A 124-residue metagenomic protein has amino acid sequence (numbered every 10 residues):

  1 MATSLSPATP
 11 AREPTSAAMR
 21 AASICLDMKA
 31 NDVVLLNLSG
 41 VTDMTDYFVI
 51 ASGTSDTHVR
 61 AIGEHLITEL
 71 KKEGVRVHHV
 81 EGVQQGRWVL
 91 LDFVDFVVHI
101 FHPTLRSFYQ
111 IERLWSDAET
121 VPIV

Functional and structural regions predicted by a protein language model:
M1-M44, D56-V89, F101-L105, I111-V124: Polybasic/polar functional segments that serve as interface/processing modules
I50-G53: Short hydrophobic/aromatic beta-strand micro-patches that form the beta-sheet surface supporting nucleotide- or nucleic
L91-F93: Active-site beta-strand termini and strand-to-loop segments that position acidic
